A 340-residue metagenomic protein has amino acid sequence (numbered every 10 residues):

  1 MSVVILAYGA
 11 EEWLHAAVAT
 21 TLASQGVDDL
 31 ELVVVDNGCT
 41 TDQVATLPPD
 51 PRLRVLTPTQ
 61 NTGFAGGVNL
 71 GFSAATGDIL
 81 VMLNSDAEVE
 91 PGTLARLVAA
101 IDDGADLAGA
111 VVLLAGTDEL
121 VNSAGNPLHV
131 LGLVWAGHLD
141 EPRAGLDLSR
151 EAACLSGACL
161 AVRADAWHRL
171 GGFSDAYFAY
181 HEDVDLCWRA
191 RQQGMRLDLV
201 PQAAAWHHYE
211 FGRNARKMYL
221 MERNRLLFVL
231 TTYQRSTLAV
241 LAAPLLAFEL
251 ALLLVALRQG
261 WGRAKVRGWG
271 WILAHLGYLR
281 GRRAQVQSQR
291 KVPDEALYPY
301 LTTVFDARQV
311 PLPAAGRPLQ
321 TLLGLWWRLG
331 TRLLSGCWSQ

Functional and structural regions predicted by a protein language model:
H15, T40-P49: Acidic helix N-cap motif at the loop->helix transition within catalytic regions of sugar-transfer enzymes
A19-D29: Short, acidic, metal-binding catalytic loop of nucleotide-sugar glycosyltransferases
T20, D36-V44, Q60: A conserved acidic beta->alpha catalytic loop
T57-A75, S85: Glycine-rich, basic loop-to-helix element that forms the pyrophosphate-binding segment of sugar-nucleotide handling
L80: Short aromatic/hydrophobic "clamp" motif used to bind/position activated sugar donors
E88-L128, L133: Conserved donor NDP-sugar-binding/catalytic core segment of glycosyltransferases
A153-A204: A short, conserved alpha-helix in the catalytic core of glycosyltransferases
R196-Q309, Q320, G324: Active-site-adjacent helix/loop segment of glycosyltransferases that harbors family-specific signature motifs
